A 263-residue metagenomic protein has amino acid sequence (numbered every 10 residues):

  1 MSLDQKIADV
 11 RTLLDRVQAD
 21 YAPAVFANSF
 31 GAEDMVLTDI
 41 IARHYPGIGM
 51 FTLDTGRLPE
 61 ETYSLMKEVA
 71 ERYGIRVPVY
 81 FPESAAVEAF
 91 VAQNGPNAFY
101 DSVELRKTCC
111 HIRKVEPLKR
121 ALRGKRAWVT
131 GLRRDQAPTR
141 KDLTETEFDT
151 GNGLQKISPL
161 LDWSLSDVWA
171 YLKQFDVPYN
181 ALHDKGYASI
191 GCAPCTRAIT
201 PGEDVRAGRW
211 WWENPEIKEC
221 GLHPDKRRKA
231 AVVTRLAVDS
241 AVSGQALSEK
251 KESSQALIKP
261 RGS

Functional and structural regions predicted by a protein language model:
M1-S263: Nucleotide-activated chemistry modules centered on ATP-dependent adenylation/adenylyltransferase
